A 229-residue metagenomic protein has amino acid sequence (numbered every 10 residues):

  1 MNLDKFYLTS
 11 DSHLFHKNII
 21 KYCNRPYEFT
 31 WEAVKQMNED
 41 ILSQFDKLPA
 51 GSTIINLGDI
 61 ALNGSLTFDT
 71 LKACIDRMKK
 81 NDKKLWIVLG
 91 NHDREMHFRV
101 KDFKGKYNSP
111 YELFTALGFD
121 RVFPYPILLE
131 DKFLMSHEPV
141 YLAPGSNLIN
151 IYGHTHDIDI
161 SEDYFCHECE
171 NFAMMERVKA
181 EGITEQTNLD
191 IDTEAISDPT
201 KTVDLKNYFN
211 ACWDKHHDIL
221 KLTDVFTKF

Functional and structural regions predicted by a protein language model:
M1, M37, M78, M96 (+2 more regions): Detector for methionine-enriched segments
N2-Y7: Extreme N-terminal starter segment of soluble prokaryotic enzymes
L8-S10, I54-D59, W86-N91, M135-S136 (+2 more regions): Active-site neighborhood of phospho(di)ester-bond hydrolases with catalytic His/Asp-centered motifs
S12-L14, V140: Hydrophobic pocket-lining residues within nucleotide cofactor-binding pockets
L14-F123: Core catalytic region of metal-dependent phosphoesterases/phosphodiesterases, especially metallo-beta-lactamase-like
G105-F229: Conserved beta-sheet core of the metallophosphoesterase superfamily
